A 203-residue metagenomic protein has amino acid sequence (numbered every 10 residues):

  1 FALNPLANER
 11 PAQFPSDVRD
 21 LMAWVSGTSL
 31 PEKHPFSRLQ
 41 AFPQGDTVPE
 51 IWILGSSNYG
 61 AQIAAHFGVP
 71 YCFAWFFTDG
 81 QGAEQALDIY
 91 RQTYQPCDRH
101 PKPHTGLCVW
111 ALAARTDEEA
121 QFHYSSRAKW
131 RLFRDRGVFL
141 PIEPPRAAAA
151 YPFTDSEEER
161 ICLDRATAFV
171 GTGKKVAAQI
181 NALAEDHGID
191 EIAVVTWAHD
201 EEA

Functional and structural regions predicted by a protein language model:
F1-L6, G68: Acidic/polar active-site rim loop that often engages polyanionic ligands
P5-Q40, Q81-H187: An alpha-helical appendage that flanks or caps ligand/catalytic pockets
R38-V48: Aromatic-rich, solvent-exposed beta-strand/loop patch
P49-L54, V69-A74, P103-W110, D190-V194: Hydrophobic faces of well-ordered beta-strands that scaffold small-molecule active sites in alpha/beta enzyme cores
G55-N58, K175: Short beta->alpha connector loops
S57-Q81, A86-L87, H100: A conserved active-site cap/scaffold subdomain adjacent to cofactor or substrate pockets
G60-A61, G80-Q81, A113-T116, D200-E202: Flexible loop/turn segments at secondary-structure boundaries
W75-F77, V195-E202: Glycine-rich, proline-tolerant flexible connector loops at the mouths of alpha/beta enzymes
